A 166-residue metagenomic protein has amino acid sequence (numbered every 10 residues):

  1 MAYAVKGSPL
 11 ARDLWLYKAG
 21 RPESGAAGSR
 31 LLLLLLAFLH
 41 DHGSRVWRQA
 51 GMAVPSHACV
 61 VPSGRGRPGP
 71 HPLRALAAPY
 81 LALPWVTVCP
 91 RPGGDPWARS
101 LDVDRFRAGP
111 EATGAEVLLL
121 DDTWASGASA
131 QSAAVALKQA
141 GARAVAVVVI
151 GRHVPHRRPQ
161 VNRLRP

Functional and structural regions predicted by a protein language model:
M1-H57, A82-E116, S126, G151-R163: Active-site-facing substrate-recognition patch
A58-C59, V145: Residue-level signal for inorganic ion chemistry
V61-P70: Glycine-rich phosphate-binding loops at beta-strand->alpha-helix junctions
P70-H71, S100, A130-Q131: Conserved strand-to-helix beginnings and helix N-cap segments that scaffold or border functional pockets
P70-Y80, V161-N162: Short, aromatic/basic amphipathic alpha-helical patches
A78-V86, K138-V145: Structural alpha-beta junctions
L119-A133, L137: A phosphate-binding catalytic loop at a beta-strand-loop-alpha-helix junction that coordinates phosphoryl groups
Q131-P166: PRPP-dependent phosphoribosyltransferase catalytic core
